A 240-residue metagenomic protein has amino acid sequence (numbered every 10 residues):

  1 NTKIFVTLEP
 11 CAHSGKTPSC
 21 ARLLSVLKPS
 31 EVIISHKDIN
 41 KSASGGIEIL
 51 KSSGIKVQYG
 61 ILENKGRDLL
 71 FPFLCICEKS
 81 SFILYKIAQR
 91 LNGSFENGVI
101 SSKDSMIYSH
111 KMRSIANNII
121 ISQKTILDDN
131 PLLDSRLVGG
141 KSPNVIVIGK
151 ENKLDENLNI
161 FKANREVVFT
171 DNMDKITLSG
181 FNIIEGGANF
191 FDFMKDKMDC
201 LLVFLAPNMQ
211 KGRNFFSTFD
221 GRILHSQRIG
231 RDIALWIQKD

Functional and structural regions predicted by a protein language model:
N1-K65, N144, N208: Zn2+-dependent cytidine deaminase-like catalytic core
K16, C75, S81-D240: Enzymes that bind and transform nitrogen-containing heteroaromatic metabolites
S19-R22, L70-P72, I83: Short, charged beta->alpha transition segments
S42, R67-L69, D129-P131: Short secondary-structure boundary/hinge segments and terminal tails
S44, S52, L70, T218-G221: Solvent-exposed, non-transmembrane amphipathic alpha-helical segments
K51, R67-F71, H110: Generic alpha-helical structural signal
Y59-C77: Conserved alpha/beta enzyme-core scaffold
